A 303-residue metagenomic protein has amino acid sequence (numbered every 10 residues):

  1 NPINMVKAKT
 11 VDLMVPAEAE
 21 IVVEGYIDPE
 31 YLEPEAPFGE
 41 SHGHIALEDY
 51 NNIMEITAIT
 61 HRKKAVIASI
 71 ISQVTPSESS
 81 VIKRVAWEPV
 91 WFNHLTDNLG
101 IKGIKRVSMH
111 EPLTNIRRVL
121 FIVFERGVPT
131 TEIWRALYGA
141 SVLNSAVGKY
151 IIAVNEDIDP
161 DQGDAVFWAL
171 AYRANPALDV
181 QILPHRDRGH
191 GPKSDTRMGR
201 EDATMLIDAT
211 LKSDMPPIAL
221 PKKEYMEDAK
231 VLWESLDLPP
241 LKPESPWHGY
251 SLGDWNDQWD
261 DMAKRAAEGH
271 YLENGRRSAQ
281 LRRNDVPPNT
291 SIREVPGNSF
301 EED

Functional and structural regions predicted by a protein language model:
N1-D303: Charged, compositionally biased interaction regions
